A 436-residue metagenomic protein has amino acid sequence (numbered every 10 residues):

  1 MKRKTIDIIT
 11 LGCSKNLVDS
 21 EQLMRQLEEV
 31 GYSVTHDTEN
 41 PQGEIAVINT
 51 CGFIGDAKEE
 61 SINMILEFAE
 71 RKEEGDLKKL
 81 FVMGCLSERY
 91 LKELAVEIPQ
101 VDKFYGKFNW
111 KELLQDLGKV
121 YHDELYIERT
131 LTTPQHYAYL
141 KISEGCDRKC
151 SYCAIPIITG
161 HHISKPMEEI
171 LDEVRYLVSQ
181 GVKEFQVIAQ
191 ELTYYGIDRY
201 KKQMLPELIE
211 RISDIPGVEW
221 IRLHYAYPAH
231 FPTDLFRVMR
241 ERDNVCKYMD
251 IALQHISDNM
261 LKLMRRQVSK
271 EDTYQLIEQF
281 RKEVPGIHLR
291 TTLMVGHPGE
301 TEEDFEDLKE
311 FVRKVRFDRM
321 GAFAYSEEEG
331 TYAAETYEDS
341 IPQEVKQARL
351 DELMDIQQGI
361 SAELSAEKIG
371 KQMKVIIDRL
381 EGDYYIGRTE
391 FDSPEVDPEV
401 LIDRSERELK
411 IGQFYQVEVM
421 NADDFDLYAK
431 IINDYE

Functional and structural regions predicted by a protein language model:
M1-Y195, D234, M249, E271-K282 (+5 more regions): Proteins enriched for Cys/Gly/acidic motifs involved in redox and nucleic-acid/cofactor modification
K79-G84, R89, L94, S179-E303 (+1 more regions): Conserved SAM/AdoMet-binding glycine-rich loop
K111, R148, T193, D258-N259 (+2 more regions): Glycine-centered loop/turn positions within well-structured domains that cap or flank conserved ligand/cofactor-binding
T130-L131, R237-E241, L253, S365-E367 (+2 more regions): Replace "in large, NTP-powered and nucleic-acid-processing enzymes" with "in large, NTP-powered factors and other
I170, V187, L223, I251 (+6 more regions): Conserved, mostly hydrophobic/aromatic
A189, Y225, L253-H255, T291-V295 (+6 more regions): Active-site proximal loops enriched in glycine and acidic residues that flank catalytic Cys/His/Asp and coordinate
A333-E436: Terminal RNA-binding accessory module
